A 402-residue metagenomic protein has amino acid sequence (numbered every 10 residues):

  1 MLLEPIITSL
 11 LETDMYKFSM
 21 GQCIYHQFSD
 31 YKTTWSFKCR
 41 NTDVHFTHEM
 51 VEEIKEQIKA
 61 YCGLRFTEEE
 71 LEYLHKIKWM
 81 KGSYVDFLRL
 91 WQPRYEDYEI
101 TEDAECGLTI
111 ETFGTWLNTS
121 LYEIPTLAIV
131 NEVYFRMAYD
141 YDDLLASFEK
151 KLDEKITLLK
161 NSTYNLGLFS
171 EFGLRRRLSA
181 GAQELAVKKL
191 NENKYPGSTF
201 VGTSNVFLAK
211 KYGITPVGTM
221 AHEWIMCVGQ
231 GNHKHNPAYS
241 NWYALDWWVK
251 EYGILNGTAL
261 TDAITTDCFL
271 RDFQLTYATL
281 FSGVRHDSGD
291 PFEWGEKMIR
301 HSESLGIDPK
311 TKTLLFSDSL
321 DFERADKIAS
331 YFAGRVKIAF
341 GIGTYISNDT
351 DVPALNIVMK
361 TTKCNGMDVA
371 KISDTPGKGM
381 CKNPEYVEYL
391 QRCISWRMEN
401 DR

Functional and structural regions predicted by a protein language model:
M1-A238, V358-R402: Ordered alpha/beta subdomains of enzyme catalytic regions
L2-L3, Y212-R402: Glycine-rich phosphate/ribose-binding loops and adjacent secondary-structure elements that form binding surfaces
